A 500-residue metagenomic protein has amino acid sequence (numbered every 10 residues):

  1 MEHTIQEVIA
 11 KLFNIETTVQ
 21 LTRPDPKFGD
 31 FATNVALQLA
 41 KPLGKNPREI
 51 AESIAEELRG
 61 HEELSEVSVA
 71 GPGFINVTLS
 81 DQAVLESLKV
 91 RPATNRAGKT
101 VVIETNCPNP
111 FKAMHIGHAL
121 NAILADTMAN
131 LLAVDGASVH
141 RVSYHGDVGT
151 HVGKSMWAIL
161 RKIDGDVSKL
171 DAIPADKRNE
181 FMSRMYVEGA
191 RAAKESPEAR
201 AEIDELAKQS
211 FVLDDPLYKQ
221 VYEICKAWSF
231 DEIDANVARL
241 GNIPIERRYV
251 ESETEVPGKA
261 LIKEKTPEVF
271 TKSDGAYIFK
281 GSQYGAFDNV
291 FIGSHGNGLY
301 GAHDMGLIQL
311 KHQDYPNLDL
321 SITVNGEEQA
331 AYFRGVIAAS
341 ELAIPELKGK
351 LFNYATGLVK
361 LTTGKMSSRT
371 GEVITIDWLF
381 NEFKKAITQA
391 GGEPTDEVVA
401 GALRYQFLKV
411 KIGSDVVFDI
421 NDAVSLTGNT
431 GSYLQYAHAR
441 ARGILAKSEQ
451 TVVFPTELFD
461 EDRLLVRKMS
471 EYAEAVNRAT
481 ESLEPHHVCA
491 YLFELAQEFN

Functional and structural regions predicted by a protein language model:
M1-L85, A97-N500: Non-catalytic interaction-recognition regions
V90-N95: Flexible, low-complexity linker/hinge segments
